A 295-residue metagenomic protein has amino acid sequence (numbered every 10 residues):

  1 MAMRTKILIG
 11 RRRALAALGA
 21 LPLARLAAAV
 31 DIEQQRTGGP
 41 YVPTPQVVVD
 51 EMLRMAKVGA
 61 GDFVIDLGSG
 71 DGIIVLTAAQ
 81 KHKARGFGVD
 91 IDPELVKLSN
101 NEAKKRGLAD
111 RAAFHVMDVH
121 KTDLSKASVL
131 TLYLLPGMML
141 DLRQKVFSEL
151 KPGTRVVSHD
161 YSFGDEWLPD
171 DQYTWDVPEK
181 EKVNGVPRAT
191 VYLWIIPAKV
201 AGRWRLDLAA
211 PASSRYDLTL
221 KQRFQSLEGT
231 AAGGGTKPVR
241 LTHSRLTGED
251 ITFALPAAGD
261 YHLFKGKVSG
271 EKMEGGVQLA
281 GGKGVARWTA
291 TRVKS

Functional and structural regions predicted by a protein language model:
A2-P22: N-terminal secretory signal peptides and thylakoid transit peptides that target proteins across membranes
A28-G59: Class I SAM-dependent transferase core
G61-G68: Conserved class I S-adenosyl-L-methionine
G72-L76: Glycine-rich SAM-binding Motif I of class I
R85-D90: Conserved SAM-binding motif I beta-strand of class I
N100-T122: S-adenosyl-L-methionine
S162-R203: Active-site capping/gating segments
A198-S295: Central antiparallel beta-sheet cores of small beta-barrel/beta-sandwich binding domains
